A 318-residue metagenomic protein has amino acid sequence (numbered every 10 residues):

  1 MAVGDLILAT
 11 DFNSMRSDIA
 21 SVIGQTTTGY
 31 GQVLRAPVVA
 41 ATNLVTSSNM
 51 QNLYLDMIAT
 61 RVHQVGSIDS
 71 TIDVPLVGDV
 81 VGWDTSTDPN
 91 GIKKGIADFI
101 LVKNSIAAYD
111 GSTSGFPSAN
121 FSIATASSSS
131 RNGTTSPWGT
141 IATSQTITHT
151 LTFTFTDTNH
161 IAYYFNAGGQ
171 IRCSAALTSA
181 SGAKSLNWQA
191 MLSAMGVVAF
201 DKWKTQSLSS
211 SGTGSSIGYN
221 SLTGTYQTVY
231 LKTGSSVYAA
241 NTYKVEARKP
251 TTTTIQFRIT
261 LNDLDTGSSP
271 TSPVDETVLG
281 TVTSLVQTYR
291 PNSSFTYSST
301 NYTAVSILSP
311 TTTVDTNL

Functional and structural regions predicted by a protein language model:
M1-S122, S128: Extracellular "spike/adhesin" assembly and maturation modules and analogous cytosolic coiled-coil scaffolds
R16, Q25, Y30-R35, D69 (+14 more regions): Surface-exposed charge patches in extracellular/virion surface proteins
Y30, I68-I72, P117-A119, T143-L151 (+7 more regions): Generic structural motif recognizing short loop/turn segments at the entrances and edges of beta-strands
P89, F99, L151, I171-A175 (+2 more regions): Generic structural hydrophobic/aromatic packing signal, biased to beta-strands
Y109-S179: Solvent-exposed, flexible loop/coil segments flanking beta-strands in beta-rich domains
G168-Y226: Extended low-complexity, serine/threonine- and proline-enriched intrinsically disordered segments
K202-L318: Extended, charged low-complexity segments that frequently continue into or abut oligomerization scaffolds
